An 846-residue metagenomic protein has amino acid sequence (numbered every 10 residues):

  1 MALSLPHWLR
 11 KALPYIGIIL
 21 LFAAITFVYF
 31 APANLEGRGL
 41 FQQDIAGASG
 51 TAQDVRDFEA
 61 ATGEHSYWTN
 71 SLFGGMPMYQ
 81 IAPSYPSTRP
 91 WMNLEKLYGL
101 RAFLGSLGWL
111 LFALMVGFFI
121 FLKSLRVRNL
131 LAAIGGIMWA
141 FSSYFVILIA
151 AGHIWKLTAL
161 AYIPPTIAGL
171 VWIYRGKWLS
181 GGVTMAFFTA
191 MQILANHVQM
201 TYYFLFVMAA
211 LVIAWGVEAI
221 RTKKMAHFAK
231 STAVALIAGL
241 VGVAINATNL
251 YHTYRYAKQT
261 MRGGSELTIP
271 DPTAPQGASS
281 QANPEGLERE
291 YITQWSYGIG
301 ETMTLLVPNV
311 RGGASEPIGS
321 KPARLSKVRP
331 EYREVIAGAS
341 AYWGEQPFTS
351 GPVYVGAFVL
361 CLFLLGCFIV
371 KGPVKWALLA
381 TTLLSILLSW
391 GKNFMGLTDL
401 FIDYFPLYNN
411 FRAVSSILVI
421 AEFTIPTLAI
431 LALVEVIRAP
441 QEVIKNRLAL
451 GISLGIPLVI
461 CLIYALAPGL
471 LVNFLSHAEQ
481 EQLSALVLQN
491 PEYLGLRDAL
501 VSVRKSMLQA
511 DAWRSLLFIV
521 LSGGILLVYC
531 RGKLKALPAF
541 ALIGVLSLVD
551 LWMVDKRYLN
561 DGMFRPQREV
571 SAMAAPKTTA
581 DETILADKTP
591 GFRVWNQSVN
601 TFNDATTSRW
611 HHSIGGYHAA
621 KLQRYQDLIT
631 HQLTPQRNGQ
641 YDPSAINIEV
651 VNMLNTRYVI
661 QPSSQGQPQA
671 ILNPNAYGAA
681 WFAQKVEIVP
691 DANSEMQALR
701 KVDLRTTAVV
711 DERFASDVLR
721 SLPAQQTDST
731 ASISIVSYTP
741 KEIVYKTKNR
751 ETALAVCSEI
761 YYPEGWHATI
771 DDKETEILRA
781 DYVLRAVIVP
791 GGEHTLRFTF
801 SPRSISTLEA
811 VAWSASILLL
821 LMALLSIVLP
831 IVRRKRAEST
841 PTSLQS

Functional and structural regions predicted by a protein language model:
L3, C361, R657, G666 (+2 more regions): Active-site-proximal, structured, solvent-exposed surfaces of multi-pass membrane proteins that position macromolecular
L3, G136, G152-I163, I173-A190 (+4 more regions): Contiguous transmembrane helix-bundle modules in multi-pass membrane proteins
P6-I81, P270-R289, C361, A574-D581 (+2 more regions): Hydrophobic alpha-helical membrane-insertion signals
Y15-T51, A238-H252, L384-L388, I460-A465 (+1 more regions): Transmembrane signal-anchor helices characteristic of membrane glycosylation enzymes that use polyprenol
I25-F118, I137-I149, H153-L160, E285-V355 (+2 more regions): Membrane-interface coil-to-helix junctions
W109-L125, V359-C361, L428, G523: Transmembrane-helix motifs of polytopic, lipid-linked glycan transferases
L122-F141, L179-G182: Transmembrane-helix signature of polytopic, membrane-embedded enzymes that assemble or transfer cell-envelope glycans
T268-S280, F540, V545, L551-D728 (+3 more regions): Extracytoplasmic
